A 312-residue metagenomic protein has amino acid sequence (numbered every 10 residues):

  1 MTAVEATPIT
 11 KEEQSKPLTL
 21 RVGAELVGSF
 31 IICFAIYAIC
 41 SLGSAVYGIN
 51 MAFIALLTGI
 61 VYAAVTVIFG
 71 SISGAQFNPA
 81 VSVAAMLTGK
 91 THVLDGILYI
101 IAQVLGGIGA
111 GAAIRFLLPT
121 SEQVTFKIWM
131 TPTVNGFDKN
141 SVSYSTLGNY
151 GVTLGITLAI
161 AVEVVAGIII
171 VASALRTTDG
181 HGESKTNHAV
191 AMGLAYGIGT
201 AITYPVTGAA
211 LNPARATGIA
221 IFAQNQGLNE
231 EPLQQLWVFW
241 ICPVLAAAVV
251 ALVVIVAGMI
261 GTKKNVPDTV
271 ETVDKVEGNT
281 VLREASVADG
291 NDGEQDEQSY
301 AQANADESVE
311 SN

Functional and structural regions predicted by a protein language model:
M1-N312: Membrane-interface helix-loop junctions and terminal tails of multi-pass membrane proteins
